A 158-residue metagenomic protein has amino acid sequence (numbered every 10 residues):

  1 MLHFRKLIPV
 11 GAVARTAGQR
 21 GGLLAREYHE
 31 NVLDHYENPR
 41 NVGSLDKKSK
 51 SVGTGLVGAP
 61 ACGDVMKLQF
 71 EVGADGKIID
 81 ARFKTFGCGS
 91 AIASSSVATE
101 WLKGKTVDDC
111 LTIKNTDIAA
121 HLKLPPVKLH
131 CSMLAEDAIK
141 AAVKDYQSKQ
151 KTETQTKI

Functional and structural regions predicted by a protein language model:
M1-E30: N-terminal mitochondrial targeting presequence
L23-S49: Extended low-complexity intrinsically disordered regions
A25, H29, G63, A91 (+2 more regions): Generic structural signal for well-ordered, non-membrane alpha-helical segments in soluble metabolic enzymes
L33, E37, K67, S95-T99 (+2 more regions): Predominant activation on well-ordered alpha-helical scaffold segments within soluble catalytic domains
P39-I78: Structured beta-strand/loop patches that form or line metal/cofactor-binding pockets in enzymes
P39-V42, W101-K105, H121, A141-K149: Change "in soluble alpha/beta enzymes" to "in soluble alpha/beta proteins
E71-M133: Active-site- and interface-proximal helix/loop "cap" or "latch" segments in soluble metabolic and energy-transducing
L134-I158: C-terminal domain-closing interface element
